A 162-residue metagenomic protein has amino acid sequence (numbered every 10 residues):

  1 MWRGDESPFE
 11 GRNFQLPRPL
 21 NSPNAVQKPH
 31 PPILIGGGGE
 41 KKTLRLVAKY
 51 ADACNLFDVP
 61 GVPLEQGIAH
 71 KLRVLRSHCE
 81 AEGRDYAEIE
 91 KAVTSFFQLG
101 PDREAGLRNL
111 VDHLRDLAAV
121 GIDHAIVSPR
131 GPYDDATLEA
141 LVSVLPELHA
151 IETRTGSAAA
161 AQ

Functional and structural regions predicted by a protein language model:
M1-Q162: Active-site-adjacent structural elements that line small-molecule/cofactor binding pockets in enzymes
